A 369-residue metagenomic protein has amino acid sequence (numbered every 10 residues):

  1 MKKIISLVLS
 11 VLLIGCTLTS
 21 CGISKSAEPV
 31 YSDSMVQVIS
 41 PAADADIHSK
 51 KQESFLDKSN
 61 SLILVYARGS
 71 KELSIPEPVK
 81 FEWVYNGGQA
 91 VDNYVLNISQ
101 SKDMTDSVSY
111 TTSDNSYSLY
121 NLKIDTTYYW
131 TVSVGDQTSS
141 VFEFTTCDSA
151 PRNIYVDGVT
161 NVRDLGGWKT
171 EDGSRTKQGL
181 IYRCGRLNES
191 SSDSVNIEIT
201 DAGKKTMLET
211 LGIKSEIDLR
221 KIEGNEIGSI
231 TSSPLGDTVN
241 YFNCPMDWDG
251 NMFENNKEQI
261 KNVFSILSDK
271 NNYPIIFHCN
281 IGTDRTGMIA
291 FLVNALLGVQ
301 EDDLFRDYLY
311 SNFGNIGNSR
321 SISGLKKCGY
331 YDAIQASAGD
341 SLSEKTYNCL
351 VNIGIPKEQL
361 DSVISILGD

Functional and structural regions predicted by a protein language model:
M1-I4: Positively charged n-region of N-terminal signal peptides that target proteins for export
V11-G15: Alpha-helical transmembrane segments
C16-S20: C-terminal motif of bacterial Sec signal peptides marking the signal peptidase cleavage site
G22-I276, M288-D369: Cys-dependent protein tyrosine phosphatase-like superfamily
I281, R285-T286: Ser/Thr-glycine-rich phosphate-binding loops at phosphate-binding pockets of nucleotides, nucleotide cofactors
